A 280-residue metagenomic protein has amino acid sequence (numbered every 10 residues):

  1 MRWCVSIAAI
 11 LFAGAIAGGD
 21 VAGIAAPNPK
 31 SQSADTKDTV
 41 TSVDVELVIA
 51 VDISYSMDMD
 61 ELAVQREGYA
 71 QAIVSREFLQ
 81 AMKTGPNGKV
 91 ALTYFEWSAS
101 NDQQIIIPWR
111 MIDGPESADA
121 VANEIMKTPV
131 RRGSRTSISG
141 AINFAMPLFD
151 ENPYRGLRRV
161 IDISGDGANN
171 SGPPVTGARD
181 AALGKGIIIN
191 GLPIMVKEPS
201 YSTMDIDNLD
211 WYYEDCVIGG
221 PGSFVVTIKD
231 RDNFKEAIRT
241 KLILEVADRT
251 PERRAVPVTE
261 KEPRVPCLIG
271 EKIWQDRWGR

Functional and structural regions predicted by a protein language model:
S6-G19: Bacterial N-terminal signal peptides
G18-V48, S54-A63, L183: Acidic, polar low-complexity linker/tail segments
A26, D102-Q104, S117-R159, G191-M204 (+2 more regions): Von Willebrand factor
T41-I106, A145, V160-S164: Von Willebrand factor
A50-D60, L92, P108-W109, E124-R135 (+3 more regions): Second-shell loop/turn segments in exported
E67-F78, A99, M126, V130 (+6 more regions): Sec-exported extracytoplasmic/periplasmic mature domains
M82, A168-D215: VWA/integrin I-like adhesion module and closely mimicked acidic/polar interface patches used
V226-R280: C-terminal "exit" segments of structured domains
